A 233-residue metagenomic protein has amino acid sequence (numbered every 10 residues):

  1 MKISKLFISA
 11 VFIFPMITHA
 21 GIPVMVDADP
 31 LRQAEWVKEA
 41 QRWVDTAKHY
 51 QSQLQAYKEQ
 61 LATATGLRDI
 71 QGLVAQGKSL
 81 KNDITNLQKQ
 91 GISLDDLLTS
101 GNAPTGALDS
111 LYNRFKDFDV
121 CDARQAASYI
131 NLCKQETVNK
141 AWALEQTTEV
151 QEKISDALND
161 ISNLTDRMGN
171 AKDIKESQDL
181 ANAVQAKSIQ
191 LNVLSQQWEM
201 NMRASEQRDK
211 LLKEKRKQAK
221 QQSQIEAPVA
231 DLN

Functional and structural regions predicted by a protein language model:
K2-S9: Sec-dependent signal peptide recognition, specifically the positively charged N-region followed immediately by
I13-I17: N-terminal signal peptide c-region/cleavage motif recognized by signal peptidases
T18-A103: N-terminal or membrane-proximal amphipathic helix/coiled-coil initiation segments that transition from
A20-P23, A143, T147, A171 (+1 more regions): Small-side-chain structural scaffolding
E35-Q41, D45-K48, S52-Q55, K78 (+8 more regions): Generic structural signal for well-ordered, non-transmembrane alpha-helical segments in soluble/cytosolic regions
G66-I161, T165, E214-N233: Charged heptad-repeat coiled-coil "stalk" segments of single-pass membrane proteins that scaffold or bridge
L158-N233: Long amphipathic all-alpha helical oligomerization modules
